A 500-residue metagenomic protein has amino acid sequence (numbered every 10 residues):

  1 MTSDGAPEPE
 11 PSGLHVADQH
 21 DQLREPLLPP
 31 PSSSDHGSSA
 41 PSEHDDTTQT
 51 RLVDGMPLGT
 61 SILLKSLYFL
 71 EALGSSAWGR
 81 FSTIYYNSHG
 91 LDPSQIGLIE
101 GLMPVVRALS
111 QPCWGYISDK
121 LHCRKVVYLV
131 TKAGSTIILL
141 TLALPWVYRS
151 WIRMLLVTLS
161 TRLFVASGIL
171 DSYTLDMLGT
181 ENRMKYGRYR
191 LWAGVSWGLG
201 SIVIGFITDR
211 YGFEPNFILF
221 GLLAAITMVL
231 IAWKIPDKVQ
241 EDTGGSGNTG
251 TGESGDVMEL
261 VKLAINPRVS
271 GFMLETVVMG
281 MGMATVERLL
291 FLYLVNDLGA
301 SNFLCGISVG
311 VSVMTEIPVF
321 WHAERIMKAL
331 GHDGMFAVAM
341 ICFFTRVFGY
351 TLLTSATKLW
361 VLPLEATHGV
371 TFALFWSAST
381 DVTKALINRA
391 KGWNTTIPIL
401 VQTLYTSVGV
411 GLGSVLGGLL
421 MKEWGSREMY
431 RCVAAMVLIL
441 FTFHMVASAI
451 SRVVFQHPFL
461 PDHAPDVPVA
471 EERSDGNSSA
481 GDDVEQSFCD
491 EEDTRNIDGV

Functional and structural regions predicted by a protein language model:
S38-L58, I235-E275, D466-P468: Juxtamembrane intracellular "pre-TM" segments in multi-pass secondary transporters
D46-A108, R268-S308, W376-S377: Helix-loop boundary and gating motifs at the non-cytosolic
F69, I138-T141, P145, R149-I169 (+3 more regions): Hydrophobic core of transmembrane alpha-helices in multi-pass small-molecule transporters, especially MFS/SLC-type
S82, F164-G179, L374-K391: Intracellular juxtamembrane helix-capping segments at the cytosolic ends of symmetry-related transmembrane helices
L109-C123, T208-D209, P318-H332, M421-K422: Helix-to-loop junctions at the C-terminal end of transmembrane segments in multipass secondary transporters
R124, F206-L223, G418-F441: A membrane-interface helix-boundary motif in multi-pass transporters
K132-Y148, C342-S355, M445: C-terminal ends and interior cores of transmembrane alpha-helices in multi-pass membrane transporters/permeases
L142-W146, A224-V239, S407, S426-E472 (+1 more regions): Multi-pass alpha-helical transporter architecture, strongest for 12-TM Major Facilitator/SLC carriers used
